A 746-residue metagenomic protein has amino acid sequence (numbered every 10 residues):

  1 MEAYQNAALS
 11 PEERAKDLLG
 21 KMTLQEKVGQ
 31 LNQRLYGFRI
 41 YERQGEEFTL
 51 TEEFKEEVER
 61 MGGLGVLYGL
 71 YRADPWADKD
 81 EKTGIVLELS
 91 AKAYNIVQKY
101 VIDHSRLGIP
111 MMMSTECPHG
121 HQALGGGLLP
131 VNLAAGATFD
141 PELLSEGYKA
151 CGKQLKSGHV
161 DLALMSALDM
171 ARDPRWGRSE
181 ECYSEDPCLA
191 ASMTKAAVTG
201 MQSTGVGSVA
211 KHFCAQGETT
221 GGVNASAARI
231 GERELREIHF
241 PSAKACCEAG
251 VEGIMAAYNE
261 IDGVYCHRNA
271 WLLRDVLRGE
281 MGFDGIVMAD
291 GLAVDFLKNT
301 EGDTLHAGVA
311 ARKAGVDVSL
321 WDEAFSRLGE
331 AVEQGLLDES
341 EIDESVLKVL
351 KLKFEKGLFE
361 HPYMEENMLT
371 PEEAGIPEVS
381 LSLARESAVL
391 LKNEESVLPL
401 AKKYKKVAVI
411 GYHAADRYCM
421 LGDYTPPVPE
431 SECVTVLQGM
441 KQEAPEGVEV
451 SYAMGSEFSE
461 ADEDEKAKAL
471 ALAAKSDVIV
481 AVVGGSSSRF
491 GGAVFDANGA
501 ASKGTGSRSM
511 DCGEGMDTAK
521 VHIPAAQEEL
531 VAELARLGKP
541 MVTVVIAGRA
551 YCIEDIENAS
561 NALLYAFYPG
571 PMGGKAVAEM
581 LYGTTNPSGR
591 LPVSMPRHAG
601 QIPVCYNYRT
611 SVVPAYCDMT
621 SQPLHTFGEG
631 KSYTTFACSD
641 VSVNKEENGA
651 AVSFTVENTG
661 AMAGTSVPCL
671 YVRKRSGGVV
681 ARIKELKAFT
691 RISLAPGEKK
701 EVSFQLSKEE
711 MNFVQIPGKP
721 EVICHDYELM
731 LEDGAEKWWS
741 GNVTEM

Functional and structural regions predicted by a protein language model:
M1-K737, T744-M746: Glycoside hydrolase catalytic-domain context in secreted enzymes
